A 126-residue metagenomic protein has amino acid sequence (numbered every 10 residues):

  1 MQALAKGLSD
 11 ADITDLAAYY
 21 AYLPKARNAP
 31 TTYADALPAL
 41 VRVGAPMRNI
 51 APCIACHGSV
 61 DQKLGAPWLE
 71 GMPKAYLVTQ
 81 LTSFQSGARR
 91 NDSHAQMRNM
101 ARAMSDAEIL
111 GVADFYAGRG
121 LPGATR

Functional and structural regions predicted by a protein language model:
M1-L8, I54-S86, R98-A103: Gly/Gly-Pro-rich "capping" loops immediately C-terminal to redox-active cysteine motifs in periplasmic/lumenal
K6-N28, R102-R126: C-terminal capping alpha-helices of c-type cytochrome domains
L16, I50-V60, V112: The canonical Cys-X-X-Cys-His
P24-P38: Intrinsically disordered, low-complexity Ser/Thr-rich linker and spacer segments in cell-wall-related proteins
R42-M47: Short, flexible, mixed-charge glycine/proline-rich loop motifs that serve as phosphate/nucleic-acid-contacting
N49-P52, G65, S93: Cysteine-rich, disulfide-stabilized extracellular repeat modules
S59, H94-Q96, L110-G111, A117: Residue-level hotspots at or immediately adjacent to binding/recognition sites across diverse folds
R89: CBM-like carbohydrate-recognition segments
